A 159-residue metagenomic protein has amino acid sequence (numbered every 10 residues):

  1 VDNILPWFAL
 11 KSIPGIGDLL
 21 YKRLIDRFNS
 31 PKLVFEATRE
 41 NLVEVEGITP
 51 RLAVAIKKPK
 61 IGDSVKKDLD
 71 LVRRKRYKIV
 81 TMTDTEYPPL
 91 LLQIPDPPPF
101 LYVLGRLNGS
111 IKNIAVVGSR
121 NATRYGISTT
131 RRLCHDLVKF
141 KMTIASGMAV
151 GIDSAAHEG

Functional and structural regions predicted by a protein language model:
V1-K139: Short, positively charged patches
C134, V138-G159: Phosphate/pyrophosphate-binding betaalpha-module
